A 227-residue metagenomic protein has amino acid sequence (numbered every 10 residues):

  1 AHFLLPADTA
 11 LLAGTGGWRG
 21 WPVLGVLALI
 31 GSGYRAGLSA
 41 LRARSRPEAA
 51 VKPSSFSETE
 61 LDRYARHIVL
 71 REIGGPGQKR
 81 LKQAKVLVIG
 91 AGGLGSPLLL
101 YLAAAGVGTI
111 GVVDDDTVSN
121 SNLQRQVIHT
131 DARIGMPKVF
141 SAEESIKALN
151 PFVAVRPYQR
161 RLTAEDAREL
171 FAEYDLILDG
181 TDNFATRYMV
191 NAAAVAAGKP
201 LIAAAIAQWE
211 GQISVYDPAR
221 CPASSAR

Functional and structural regions predicted by a protein language model:
A1-R227: Adenine nucleotide-associated cytosolic modules
